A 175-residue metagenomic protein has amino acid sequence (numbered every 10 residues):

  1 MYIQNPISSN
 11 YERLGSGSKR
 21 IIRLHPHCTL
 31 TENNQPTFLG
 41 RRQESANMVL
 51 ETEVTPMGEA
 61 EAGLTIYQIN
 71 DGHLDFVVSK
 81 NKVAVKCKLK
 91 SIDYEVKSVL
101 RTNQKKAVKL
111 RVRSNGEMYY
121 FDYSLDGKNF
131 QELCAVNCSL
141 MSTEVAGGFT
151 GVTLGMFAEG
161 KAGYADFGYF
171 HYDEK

Functional and structural regions predicted by a protein language model:
M1-K175: Extracellular glycan-recognition regions
